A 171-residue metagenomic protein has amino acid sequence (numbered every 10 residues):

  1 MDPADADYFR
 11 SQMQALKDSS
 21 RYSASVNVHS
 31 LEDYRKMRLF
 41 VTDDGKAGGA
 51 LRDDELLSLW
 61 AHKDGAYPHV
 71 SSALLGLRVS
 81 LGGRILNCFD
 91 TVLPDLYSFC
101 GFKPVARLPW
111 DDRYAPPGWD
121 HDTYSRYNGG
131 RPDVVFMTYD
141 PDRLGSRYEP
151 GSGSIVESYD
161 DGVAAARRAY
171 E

Functional and structural regions predicted by a protein language model:
D2-F9, I155-Y159: Intrinsic-disorder-associated interaction segments
D5, F9-G65: A conserved beta-strand-loop-helix scaffold within acyl/acetyltransferase catalytic domains
S11-A15, I85, A166: Charged, low-complexity, helix-prone segments enriched in Lys/Glu/Asp/Gln
N27-S30, A106, E157-S158: Short, solvent-exposed coil/turn linker segments
A47, R52-D122: Acyl-donor binding region in acyl/amide transferases
D112-E171: C-terminal "cap" of GNAT-fold acetyltransferases
